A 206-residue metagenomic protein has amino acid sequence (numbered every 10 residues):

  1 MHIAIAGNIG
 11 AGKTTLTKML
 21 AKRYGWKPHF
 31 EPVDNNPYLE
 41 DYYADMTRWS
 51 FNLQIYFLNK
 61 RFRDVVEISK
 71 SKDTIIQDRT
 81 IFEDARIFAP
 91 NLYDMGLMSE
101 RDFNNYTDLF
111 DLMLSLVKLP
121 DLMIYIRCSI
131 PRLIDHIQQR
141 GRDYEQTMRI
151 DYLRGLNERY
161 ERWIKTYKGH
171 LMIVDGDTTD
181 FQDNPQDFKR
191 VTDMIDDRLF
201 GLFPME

Functional and structural regions predicted by a protein language model:
M1-H2: Pre-Walker A (Motif I) flank of P-loop NTPase domains
I5: Hydrophobic anchor at the beta1->P-loop junction of P-loop NTPases
N8: P-loop (Walker A) phosphate-binding loop of NTP-binding proteins
K13: Conserved lysine of the Walker
K18, K22-K60: Conserved substrate/cofactor phosphate-moiety recognition/catalytic segment in nucleotide-dependent phosphotransferases
W49, L53-K118: Glycine-rich phosphate-binding loop used to anchor ATP phosphates in small-molecule kinases, encompassing both
I87-R159: A glycine- and Lys/Arg-enriched "phosphate-lid" helix/loop adjacent to the NTP-binding pocket of small-molecule kinases
I134-E206: NTP-dependent small-molecule kinase module
